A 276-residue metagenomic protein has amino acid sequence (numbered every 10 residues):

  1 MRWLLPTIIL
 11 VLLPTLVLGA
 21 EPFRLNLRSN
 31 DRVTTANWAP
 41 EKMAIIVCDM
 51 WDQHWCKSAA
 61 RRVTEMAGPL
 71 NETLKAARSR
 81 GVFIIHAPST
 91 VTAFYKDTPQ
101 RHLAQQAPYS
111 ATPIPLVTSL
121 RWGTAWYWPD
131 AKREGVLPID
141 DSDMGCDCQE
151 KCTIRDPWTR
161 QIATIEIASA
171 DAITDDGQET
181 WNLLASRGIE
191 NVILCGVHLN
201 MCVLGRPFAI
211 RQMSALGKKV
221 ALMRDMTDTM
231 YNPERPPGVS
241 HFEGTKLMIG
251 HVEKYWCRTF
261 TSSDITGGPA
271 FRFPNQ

Functional and structural regions predicted by a protein language model:
M1-L4: Positively charged n-region of N-terminal signal peptides that target proteins for export
P6-T15: Bacterial N-terminal signal peptides
A20-A44, R61-V63, E72-K75, S79-G81 (+3 more regions): Active-site-adjacent betaalpha module
M43-S58: Acidic/histidine-rich, surface-exposed loop or edge segments in extracytoplasmic proteins
I46, F83-H86: Short, conserved beta-strand segments within well-ordered enzyme catalytic domains that often line or immediately flank
M50, H86-S89, R224: A cross-domain feature marking catalytic cores of carbohydrate-active enzymes and several ubiquitous metabolic/repair
M66: Aromatic/His-enriched, Gly/Pro-containing loop or helix-boundary segments that lie immediately adjacent to catalytic
